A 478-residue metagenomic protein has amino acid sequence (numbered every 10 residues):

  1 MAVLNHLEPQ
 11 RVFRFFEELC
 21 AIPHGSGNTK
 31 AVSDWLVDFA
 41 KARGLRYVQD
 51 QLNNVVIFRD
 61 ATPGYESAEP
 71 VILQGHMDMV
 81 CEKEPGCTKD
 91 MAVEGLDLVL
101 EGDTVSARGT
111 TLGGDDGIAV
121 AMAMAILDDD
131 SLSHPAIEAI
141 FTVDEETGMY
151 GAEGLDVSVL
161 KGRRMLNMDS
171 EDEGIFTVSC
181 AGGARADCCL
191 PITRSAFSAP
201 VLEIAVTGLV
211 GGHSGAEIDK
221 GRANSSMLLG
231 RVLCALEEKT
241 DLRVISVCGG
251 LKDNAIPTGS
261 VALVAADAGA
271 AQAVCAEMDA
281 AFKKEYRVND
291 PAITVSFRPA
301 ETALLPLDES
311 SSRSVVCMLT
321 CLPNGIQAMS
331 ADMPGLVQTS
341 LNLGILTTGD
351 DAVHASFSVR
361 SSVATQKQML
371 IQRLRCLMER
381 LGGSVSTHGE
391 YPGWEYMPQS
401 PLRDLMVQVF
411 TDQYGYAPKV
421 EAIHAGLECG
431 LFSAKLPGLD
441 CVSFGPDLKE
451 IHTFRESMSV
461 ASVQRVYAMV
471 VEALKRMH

Functional and structural regions predicted by a protein language model:
V3-T104: Acidic/His- and Gly-rich active-site-bordering loop/insert found across diverse amide/peptide-bond hydrolases
P9-V12, A331, Q338-D351, S358 (+1 more regions): Zn-dependent metallopeptidase/amidohydrolase metal-coordination segment
E17-A21, G250-K252, V261-L263, T294-L305 (+3 more regions): A short beta-alpha structural unit
Y65-R163, S198-V201, E309-S312, T320-P323 (+3 more regions): Active-site metal-coordination/substrate-binding segment of hydrolases, especially metallo-dependent peptidases
P135-S225, E237: Fold-level recognition of mixed alpha/beta catalytic cores in primary-metabolism enzymes, strongest
R222-K239, A268, R313-T320, A328-A331 (+3 more regions): His/Asp/Glu-rich mid-to-C-terminal helical/loop segments that flank catalytic regions of hydrolases
N224-M227, R231-V247, Y396-L439: Active-site-adjacent substrate-binding region of metalloamidase/peptidase-like peptide-processing proteins
D253-M329: A conserved active-site cap/scaffold subdomain adjacent to cofactor or substrate pockets
